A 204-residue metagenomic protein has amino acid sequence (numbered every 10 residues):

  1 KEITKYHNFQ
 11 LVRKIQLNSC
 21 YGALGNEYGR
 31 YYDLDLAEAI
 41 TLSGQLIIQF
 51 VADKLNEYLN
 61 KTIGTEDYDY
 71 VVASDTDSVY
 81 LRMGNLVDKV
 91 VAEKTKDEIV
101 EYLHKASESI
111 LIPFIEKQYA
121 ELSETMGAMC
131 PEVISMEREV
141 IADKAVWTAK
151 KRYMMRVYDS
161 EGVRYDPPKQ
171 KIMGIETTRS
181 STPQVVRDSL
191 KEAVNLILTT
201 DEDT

Functional and structural regions predicted by a protein language model:
K1-D67, V90: Helical catalytic core of nucleic-acid polymerases
L17, Y68-M83: Catalytic palm active-site di-aspartate
Y58-D75, E124-M136: Short, glycine/acidic-rich hinge or "gate" loops at secondary-structure transitions that mediate conformational
Y80-T204: C-terminal polymerase-core module
